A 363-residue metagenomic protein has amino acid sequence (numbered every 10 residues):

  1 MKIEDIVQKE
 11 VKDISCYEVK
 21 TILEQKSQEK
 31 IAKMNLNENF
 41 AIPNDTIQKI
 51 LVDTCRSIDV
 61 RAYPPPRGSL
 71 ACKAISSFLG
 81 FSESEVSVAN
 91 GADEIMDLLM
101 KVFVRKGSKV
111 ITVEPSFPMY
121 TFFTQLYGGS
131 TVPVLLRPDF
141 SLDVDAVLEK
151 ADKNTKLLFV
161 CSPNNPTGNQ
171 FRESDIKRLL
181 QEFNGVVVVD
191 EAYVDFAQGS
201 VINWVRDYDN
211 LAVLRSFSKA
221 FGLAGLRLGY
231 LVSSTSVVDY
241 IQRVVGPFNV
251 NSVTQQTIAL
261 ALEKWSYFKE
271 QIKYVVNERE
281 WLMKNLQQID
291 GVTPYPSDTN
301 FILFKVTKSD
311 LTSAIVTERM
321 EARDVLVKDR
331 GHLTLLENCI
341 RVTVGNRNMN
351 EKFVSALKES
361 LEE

Functional and structural regions predicted by a protein language model:
M1-A62: N-terminal "arm"/small-domain region of PLP-dependent enzymes with the aminotransferase-like
N44, R67, N210-Q288, T293-Y295: PLP-dependent aminotransferase class I/II
S69-K109: Phosphate-binding glycine-rich loop
S82-V86, K106-K109, N154, E191 (+2 more regions): Short acidic capping loops at alpha-helix termini that bridge into adjacent secondary structure
V102-V160: PLP-dependent aminotransferase-like
P138-D195: Active-site phosphate-binding strand-loop segment of PLP-dependent enzymes
V276, I289-R323, I340: Conserved PLP-binding catalytic core of the aspartate aminotransferase-like
S309, A322-R323, H332-E363: PLP-dependent enzyme catalytic core of the Aspartate aminotransferase-like
